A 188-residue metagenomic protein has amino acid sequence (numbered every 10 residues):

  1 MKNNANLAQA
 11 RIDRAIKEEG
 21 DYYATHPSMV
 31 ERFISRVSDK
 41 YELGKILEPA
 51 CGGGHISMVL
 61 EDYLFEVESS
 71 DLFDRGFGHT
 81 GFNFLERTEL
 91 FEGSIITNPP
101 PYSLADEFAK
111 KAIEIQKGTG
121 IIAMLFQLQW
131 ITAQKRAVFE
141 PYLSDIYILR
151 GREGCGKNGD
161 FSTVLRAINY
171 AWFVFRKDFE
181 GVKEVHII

Functional and structural regions predicted by a protein language model:
M1-I188: Class I S-adenosyl-L-methionine-dependent methyltransferase catalytic core
